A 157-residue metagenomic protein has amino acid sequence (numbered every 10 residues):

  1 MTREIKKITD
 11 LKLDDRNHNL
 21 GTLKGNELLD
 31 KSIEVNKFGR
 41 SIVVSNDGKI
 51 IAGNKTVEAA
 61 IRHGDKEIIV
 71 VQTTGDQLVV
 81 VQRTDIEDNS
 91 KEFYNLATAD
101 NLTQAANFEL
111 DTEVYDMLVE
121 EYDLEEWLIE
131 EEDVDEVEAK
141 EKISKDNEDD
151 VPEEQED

Functional and structural regions predicted by a protein language model:
M1-E4: N-terminal leader/domain-start detector
K6-V44, K49, E58-W127: Amphipathic, charge-rich alpha-helical segments that serve as recognition/docking helices
E132-D157: Flexible inter-domain linker/hinge segments
